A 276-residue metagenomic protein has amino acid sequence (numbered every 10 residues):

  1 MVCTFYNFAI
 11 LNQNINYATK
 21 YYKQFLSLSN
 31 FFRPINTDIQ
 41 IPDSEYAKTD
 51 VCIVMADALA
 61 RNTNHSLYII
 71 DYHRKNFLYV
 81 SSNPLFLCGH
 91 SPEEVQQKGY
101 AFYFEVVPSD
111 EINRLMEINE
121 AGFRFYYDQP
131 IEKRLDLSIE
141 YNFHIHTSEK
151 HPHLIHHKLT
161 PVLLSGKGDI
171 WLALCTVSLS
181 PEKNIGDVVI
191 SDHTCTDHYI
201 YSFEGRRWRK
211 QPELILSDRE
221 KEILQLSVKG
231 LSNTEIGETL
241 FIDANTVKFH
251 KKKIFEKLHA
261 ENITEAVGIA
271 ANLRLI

Functional and structural regions predicted by a protein language model:
F8-L11, F255-I276: Basic, Lys/Arg-enriched C-terminal extension of HTH/homeodomain DNA-binding domains
F8-R74: Intrinsically disordered, low-complexity terminal regulatory regions
E45-Y100, C195-F203: PAS-family sensory domain signal
I70, R74-E93, K98-N184: Sensory/regulatory domains in signal-transduction proteins
T196-R219: Regulatory hinge/linker segments at domain boundaries that couple sensory/effector modules to output domains
E220-S227, A266: Short alpha-helical "packing" element that flanks the helix-turn-helix/winged-helix DNA-binding module
G230-E265: Recognition helix of helix-turn-helix DNA-binding domains
